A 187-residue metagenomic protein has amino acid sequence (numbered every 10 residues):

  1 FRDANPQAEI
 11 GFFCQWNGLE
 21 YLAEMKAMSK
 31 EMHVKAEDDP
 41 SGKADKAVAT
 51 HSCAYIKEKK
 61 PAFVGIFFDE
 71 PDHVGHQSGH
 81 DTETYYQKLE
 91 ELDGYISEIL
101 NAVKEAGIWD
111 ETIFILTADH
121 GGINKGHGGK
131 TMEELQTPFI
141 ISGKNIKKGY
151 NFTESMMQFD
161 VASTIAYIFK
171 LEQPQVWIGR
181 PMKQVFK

Functional and structural regions predicted by a protein language model:
F1-K59, V161, Y167, P181-V185: Active-site-proximal alpha/beta segments of enzymes that process anionic O-linked groups
A8, W16-E20, E70-V74, H120-I123 (+1 more regions): Solvent-exposed loop/turn segments at secondary-structure junctions within structured extracellular/periplasmic domains
E9-C14, Y55, A62-F67, I113-T117 (+2 more regions): Structural recognition of the beta-strand scaffold that forms the well-ordered cores of secreted hydrolase catalytic
Y21-M32, T50-G94, E98: Active-site His/acidic residue clusters
G42-A47, E83-D93, F152-F159, V176: Soluble non-cytosolic domains of exported or imported proteins
K88-T131, I165: Metal-dependent active-site segment of extracytoplasmic phospho-/sulfohydrolases and closely related
K130-E172: Substrate-binding rim/cap in mid-to-C-terminal beta-strand-loop elements of soluble/periplasmic
L171-K187: Polar, surface-exposed loop/tail segments that function as active-site lids or cofactor/substrate-recognition elements
